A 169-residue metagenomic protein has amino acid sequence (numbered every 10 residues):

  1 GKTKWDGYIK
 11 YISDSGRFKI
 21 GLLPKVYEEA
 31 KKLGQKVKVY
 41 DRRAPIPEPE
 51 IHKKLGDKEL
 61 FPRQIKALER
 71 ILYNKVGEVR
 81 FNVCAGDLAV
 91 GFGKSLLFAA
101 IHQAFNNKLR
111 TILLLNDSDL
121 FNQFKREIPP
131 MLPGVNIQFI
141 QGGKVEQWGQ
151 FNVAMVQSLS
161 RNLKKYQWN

Functional and structural regions predicted by a protein language model:
G1-D41: N-terminal accessory nucleic-acid engagement/regulatory domains that precede and modulate ATP-driven motor cores
K19, F61, L114: Active-site-adjacent beta-strand anchor residues
K25, L97, Q123-F124, R161-N162: Phosphate- and divalent-cation-binding pockets in alpha/beta enzyme and binding domains that engage nucleotide-derived
E29, N106-N107, T111-L113, S118-V145: Conserved helix-turn-beta segment of the N-terminal RecA-like "Helicase ATP-binding" lobe in SF1/SF2 helicases
P47-I65: Dynamic helix-loop-helix/coil hinge segments at AAA+ ATPase domain boundaries and subdomain interfaces
P62-G77: Pre-Walker A adenine-sensing motif
N74-F105: Walker A/P-loop
P129-W168: Inter-Walker segment of RecA-like/P-loop motor cores
